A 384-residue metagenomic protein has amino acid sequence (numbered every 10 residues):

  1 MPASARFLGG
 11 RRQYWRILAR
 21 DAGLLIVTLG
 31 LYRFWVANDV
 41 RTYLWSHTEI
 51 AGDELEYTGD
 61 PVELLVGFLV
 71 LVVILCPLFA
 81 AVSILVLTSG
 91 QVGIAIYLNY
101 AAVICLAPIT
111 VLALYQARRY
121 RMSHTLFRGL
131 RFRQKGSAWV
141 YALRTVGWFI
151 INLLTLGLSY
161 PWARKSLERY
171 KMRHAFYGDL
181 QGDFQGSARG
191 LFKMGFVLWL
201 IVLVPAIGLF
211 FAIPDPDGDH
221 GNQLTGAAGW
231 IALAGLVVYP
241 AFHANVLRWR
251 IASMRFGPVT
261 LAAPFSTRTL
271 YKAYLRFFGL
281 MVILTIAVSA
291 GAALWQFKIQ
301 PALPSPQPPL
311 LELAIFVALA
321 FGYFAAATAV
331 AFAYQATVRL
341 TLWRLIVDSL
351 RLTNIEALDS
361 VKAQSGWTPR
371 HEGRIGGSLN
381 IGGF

Functional and structural regions predicted by a protein language model:
M1-Y14, L18-L180, G195: Transmembrane-helix bundle segments that line or gate the permeation/cavity pathway in multi-pass membrane proteins
R16, W35-Y43, T110-L126, S159-R173 (+5 more regions): Juxtamembrane/interface segments at transmembrane-helix termini
L24-L29, R33, I74-V82, L106 (+12 more regions): Alpha-helical transmembrane segments of multipass membrane proteins
L44-E54, T58, M122-W139, R169-A188 (+2 more regions): Juxtamembrane inter-helical linkers in multi-pass membrane proteins
L78-L106, P205-V238, V288-F332, F384: Membrane-helix interface segments in multi-pass membrane proteins
R164, E168-G218, L224-G229: Loop-centered beta-sheet repeat module
R164, G186-V204, A212, L236-G257 (+2 more regions): Extended non-catalytic domains of envelope/secretory-pathway proteins
P240-A244, R248-R250, T260-F384: Intrinsically disordered cytosolic tails
